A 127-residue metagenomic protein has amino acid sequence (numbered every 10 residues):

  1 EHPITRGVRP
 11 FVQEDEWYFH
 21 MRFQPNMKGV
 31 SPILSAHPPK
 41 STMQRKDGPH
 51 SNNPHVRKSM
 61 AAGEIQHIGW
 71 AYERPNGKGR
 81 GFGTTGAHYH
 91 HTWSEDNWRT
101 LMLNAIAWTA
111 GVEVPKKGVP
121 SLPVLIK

Functional and structural regions predicted by a protein language model:
E1-G77: Catalytic beta-strand/loop cores that center a nucleophilic Ser/Cys/Thr and support acyl-enzyme chemistry
V8, P49-H50, T100-L101, S121-P123: Short intrinsically disordered coil segments
V8, T109-E113: Sec/Tat-exported extracytoplasmic proteins
I33-S35, F82-G86: Active-site-proximal beta-strand elements of phosphoester/diester hydrolases
M43-K46, W93-N97: Short conserved micro-motifs at the rims of enzyme active sites and ligand-binding pockets
I65, G79, E113-K127: Long alpha-helical segments found as membrane-embedded helices
G86-T92: Glycine-rich phosphate/pyrophosphate-binding beta-alpha loops
W98-T109: Short amphipathic C-terminal alpha-helix that caps PH/PH-like domains
